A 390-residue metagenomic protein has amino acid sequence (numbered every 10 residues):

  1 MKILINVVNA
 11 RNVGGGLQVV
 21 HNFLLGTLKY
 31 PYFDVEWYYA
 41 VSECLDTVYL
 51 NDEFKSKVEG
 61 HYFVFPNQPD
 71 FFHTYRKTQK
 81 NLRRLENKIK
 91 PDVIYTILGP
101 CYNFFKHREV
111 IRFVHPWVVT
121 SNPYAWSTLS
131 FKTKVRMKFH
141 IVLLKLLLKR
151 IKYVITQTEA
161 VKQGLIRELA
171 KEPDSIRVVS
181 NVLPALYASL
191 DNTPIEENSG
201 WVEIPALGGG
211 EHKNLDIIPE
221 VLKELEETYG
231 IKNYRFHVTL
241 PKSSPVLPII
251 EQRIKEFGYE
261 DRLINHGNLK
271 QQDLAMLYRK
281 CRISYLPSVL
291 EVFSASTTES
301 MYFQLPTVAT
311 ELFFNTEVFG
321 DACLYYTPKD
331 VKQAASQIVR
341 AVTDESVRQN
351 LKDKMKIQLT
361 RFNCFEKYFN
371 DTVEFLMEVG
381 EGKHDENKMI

Functional and structural regions predicted by a protein language model:
L4-I5, I195-K213, P219-L222: Conserved donor-binding/catalytic core segment of Leloir-type glycosyltransferases
Y39-L45, Y234-E251, G267: Glycosyltransferase donor-sugar binding loop
K57-V58, P248-Q272: Nucleotide-activated donor-binding/catalytic signature segment of Leloir-type glycosyltransferases, i.e., the conserved
R84, T133-V154: Membrane-proximal helix-turn-helix segments that form the acceptor-binding/catalytic region of lipid-linked
V289: Aromatic "clamp/platform" in nucleotide-sugar-dependent glycosyltransferases that forms part of the donor/acceptor
P306-A309: Short hydrophobic beta-strand element within catalytic cores of glycosyltransferases and related nucleotide-activated
C323-V331, R340-E345: Conserved acidic donor-binding segment of nucleotide-sugar-dependent glycosyltransferases
S346-H384: A charged, aromatic-enriched C-terminal amphipathic alpha-helix characteristic of glycosyltransferases across folds
